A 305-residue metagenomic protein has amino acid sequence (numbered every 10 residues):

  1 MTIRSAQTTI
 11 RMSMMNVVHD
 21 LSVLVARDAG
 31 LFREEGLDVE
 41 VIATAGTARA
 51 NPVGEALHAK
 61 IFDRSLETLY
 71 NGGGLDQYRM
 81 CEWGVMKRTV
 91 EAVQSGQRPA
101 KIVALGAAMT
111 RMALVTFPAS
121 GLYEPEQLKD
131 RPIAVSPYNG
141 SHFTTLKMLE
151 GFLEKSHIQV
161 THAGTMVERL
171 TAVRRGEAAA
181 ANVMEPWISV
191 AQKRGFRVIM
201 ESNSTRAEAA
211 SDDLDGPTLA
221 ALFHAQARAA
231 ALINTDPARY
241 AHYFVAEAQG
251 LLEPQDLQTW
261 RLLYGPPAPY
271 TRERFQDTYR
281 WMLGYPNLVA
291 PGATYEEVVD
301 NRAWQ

Functional and structural regions predicted by a protein language model:
T2-L153, A179, I199: Short, glycine-/small- and polar/acidic-enriched structural segments that line small-molecule recognition paths
S22, D28, S65, E168-R169 (+2 more regions): Residues within well-ordered alpha-helices
A29-G30, E35, F152-S156, R194 (+2 more regions): Residues at alpha-helix termini
D38, T44, T161, E185 (+2 more regions): Proline- and acidic/polar-enriched loop/turn elements at helix boundaries
W83, V160-T161, T165-E247: Pocket-lining segment of extracytoplasmic ligand-binding domains
G216-A290: Secondary-structure end/capping motifs
L283-Q305: Conserved C-terminal helix/tail region of periplasmic/extracytoplasmic solute-binding proteins
